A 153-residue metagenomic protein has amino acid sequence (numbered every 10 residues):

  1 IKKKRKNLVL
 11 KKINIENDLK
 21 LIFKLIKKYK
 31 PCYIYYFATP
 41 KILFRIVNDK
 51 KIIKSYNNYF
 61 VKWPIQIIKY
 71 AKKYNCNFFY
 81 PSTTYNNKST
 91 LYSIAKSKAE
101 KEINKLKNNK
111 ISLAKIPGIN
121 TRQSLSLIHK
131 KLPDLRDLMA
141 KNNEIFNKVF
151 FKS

Functional and structural regions predicted by a protein language model:
I1: Canonical Rossmann dinucleotide-binding motif of NAD(H)/NADP(H)-dependent dehydrogenases/reductases, specifically
K4-K20: Rossmann-fold cofactor-recognition segment
N7-K12, F78, I111-L113: Conserved beta-strand scaffold positions in the cores of enzyme catalytic domains, especially in NTP/NDP-utilizing
E16-N58: NAD(P)H-binding glycine-rich loop region in Rossmannoid oxidoreductase-like domains and their noncatalytic homologs
Y29, Y70-Y74: Short, conserved loop/helix-junction motifs that constitute active-site signature segments in enzyme catalytic cores
P40-F44, D49-W63, N75-N108, K115-S124 (+1 more regions): Catalytic loop of short-chain dehydrogenase/reductase
W63-Y70: Short, conserved SAM-binding segment of the class I
I128-S153: C-terminal helical subdomain
